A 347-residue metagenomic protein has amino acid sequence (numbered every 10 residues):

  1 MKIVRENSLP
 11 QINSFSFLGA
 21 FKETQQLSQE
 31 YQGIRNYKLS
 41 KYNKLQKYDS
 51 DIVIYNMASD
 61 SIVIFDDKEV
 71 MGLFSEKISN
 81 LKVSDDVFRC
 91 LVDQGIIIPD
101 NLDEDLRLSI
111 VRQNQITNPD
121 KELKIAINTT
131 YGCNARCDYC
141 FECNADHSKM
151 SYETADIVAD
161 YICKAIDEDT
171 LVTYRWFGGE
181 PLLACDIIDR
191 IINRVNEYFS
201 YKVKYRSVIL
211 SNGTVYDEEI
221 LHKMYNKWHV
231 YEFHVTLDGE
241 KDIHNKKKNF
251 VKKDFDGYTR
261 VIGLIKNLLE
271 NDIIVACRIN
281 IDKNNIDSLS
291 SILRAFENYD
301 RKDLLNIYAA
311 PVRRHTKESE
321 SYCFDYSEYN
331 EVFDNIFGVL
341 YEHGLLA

Functional and structural regions predicted by a protein language model:
M1-G72: Acidic, low-complexity/disordered tracts enriched in E/D and polar residues
K2-N7, D242, K246-I262, K266-A347: Radical SAM enzyme [4Fe-4S]-AdoMet core and its adjacent flexible, acidic and glycine-rich loops/tails across
I34-I64, D85-A126: N-terminal [4Fe-4S]-dependent radical SAM core
S59-D60, P181, T214-V215, E240 (+2 more regions): Short, solvent-exposed loop/turn segments at secondary-structure junctions
L73-K82: Short helix-coil junctions and helix-kink-helix linkers
S109-Y231: Conserved alpha-helical substructure of the radical SAM core
G178, I209-G213, V235-G239, I279-I281 (+1 more regions): A cross-domain feature marking catalytic cores of carbohydrate-active enzymes and several ubiquitous metabolic/repair
L221, H229-K241, L304-V312: Non-cysteine beta-strand/loop elements that form the S-adenosyl-L-methionine
